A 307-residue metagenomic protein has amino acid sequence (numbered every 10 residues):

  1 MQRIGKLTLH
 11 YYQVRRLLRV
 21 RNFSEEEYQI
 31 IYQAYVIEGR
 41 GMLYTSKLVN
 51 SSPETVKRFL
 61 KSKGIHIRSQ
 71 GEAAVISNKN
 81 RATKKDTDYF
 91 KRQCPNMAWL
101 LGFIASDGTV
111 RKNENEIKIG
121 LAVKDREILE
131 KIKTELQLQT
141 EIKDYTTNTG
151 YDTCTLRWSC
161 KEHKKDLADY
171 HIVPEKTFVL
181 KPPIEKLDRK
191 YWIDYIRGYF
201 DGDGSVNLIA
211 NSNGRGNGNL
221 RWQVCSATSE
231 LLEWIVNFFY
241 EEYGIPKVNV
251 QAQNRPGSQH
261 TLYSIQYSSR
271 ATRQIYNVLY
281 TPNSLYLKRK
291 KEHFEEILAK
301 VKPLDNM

Functional and structural regions predicted by a protein language model:
G5-M307: Internal intein/HINT superfamily modules and their associated LAGLIDADG
